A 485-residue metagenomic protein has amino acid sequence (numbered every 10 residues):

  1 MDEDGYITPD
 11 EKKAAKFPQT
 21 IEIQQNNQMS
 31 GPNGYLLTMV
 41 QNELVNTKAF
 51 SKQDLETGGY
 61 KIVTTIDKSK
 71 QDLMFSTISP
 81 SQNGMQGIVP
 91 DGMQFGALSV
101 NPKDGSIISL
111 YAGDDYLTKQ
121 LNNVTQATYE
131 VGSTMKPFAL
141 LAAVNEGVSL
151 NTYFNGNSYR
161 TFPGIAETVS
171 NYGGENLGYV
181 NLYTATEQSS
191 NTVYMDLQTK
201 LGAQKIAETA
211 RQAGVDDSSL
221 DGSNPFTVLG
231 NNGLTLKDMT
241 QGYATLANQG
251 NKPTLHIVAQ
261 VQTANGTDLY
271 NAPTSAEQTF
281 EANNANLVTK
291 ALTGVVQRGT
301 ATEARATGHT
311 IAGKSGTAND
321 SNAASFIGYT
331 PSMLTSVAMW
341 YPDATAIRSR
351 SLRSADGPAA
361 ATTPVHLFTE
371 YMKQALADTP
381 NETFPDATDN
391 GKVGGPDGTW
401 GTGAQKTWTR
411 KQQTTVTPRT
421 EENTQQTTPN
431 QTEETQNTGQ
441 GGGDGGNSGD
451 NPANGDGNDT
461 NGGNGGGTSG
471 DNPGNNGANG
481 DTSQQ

Functional and structural regions predicted by a protein language model:
M1, M74, G105, A127-G156 (+5 more regions): Active-site SXXK
M1-T65, R211, D216, P225-T227 (+1 more regions): Non-catalytic, structured segments within soluble enzyme domains
K52-D54, D67-N101, Y183-T186, T199: Beta-lactamase-like hydrolase cores
I62, P90-L117, A213, A259-Q262: A short, well-structured edge-of-sheet supersecondary motif
T64-G87, L110, L117-Q120, V124-E130 (+2 more regions): A penicillin-recognizing enzyme superfamily signal
V148-I206, K252, A264-G294: Conserved catalytic neighborhood of penicillin-recognizing serine enzymes
E167-S170, G202-Q241: Mid-domain, small-residue-enriched loop/turn segments at the edges of structured enzyme/sensor domains
D389-Q485: Proline/serine/threonine-rich low-complexity "mucin-like" segments in extracytoplasmic/periplasmic regions that act as
